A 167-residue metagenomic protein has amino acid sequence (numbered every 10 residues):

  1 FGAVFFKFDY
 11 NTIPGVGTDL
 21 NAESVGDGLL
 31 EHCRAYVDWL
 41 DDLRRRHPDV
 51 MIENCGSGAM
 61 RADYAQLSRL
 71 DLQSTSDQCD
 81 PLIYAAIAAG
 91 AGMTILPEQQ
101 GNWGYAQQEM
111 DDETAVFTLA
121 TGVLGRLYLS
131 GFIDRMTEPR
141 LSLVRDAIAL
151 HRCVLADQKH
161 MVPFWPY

Functional and structural regions predicted by a protein language model:
F1-F8, Y36, L43: An active-site-proximal structural segment forming one wall of the substrate-binding cleft that immediately precedes
G2, G28-H32, M136-P139, L143: Catalytic cores of large soluble enzymes that bind and process phosphate-bearing ligands
G2, R45-P48, L127, R152-H160: Short helix-capping and hinge/turn segments at secondary-structure transitions, especially at repeat and domain
F6-K7, T18, G131-F132: Extended hydrophobic-aromatic, low-complexity segments
F8-P14, G56-R61: Short, solvent-exposed turn/loop segments enriched in Gly/Ser/Thr/Pro and often Arg
T12-V37: Aromatic- and acidic-residue-enriched carbohydrate-binding clefts of CAZyme catalytic domains
C33-R135: Glycan-recognition surfaces
S130-Y167: Glycan-recognition and catalytic regions of carbohydrate-active enzymes
